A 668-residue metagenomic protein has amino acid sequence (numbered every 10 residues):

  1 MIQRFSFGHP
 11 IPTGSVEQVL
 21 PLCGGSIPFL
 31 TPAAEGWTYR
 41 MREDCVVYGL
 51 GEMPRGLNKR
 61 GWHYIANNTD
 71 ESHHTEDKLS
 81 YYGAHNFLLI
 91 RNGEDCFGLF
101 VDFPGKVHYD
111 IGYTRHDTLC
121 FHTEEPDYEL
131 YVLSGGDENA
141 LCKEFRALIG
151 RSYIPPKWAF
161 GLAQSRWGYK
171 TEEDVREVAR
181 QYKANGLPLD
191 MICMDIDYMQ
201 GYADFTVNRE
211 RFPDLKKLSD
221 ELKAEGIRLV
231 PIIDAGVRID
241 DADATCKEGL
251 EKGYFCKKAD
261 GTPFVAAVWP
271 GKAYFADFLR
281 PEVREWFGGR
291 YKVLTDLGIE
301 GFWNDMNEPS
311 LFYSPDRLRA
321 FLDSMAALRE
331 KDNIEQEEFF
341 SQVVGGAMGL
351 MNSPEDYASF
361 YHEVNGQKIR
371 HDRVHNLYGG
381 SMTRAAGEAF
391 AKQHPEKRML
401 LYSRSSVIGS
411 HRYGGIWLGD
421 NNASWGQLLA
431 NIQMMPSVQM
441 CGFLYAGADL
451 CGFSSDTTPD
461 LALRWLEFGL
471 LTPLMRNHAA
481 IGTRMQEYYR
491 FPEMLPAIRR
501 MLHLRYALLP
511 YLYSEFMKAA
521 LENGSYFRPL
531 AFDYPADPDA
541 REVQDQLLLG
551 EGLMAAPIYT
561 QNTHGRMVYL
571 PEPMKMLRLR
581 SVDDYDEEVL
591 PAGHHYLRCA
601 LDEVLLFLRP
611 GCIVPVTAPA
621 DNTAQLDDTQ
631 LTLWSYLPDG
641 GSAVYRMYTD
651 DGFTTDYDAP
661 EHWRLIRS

Functional and structural regions predicted by a protein language model:
M1-A159, R166-W167, E172, A179-A184 (+4 more regions): Catalytic and substrate-binding clefts that recognize carbohydrates or anionic sugar/phosphate headgroups
T31, M41-E43, R91, F100-F103 (+12 more regions): Glycine-rich, histidine-containing beta strand-loop boundary motifs that form or position
Y64-A66, Y81-A84, R176, R284 (+4 more regions): Short, hydrophobic/amphipathic alpha-helical packing segments that form internal helix faces or helix-helix interfaces
T75, L377, T383-M399, S405-I416 (+3 more regions): Catalytic core of carbohydrate-active enzymes
D77-K78, S152-P155, S165-P213, K217-S219: A conserved hydrophobic secondary-structure block that centers on an alpha-helix together with its immediately flanking
Y82-N86, E94-C96, P104, E125-D127 (+10 more regions): Extracellular structured ligand-interaction cores
F87, L141, F145, Y182 (+5 more regions): A residue-level signal for conserved active-site and pocket-lining positions in enzyme catalytic cores
P188-I498, D533-Y534: Aromatic- and carboxylate-enriched substrate-binding clefts and catalytic-loop regions of carbohydrate-active enzymes
